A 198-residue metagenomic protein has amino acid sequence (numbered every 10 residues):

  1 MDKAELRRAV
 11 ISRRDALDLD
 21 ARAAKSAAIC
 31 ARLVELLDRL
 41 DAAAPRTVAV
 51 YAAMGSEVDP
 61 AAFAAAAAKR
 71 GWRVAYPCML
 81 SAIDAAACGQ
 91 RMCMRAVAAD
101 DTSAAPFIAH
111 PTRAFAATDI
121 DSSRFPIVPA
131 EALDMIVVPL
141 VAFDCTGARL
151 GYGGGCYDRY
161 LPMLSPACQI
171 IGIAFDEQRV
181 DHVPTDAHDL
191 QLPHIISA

Functional and structural regions predicted by a protein language model:
M1-A132: N-terminal active-site beta-alpha-beta segment that forms phosphate/nucleotide-binding and substrate-recognition loops
M1-E5, L19, D121-I127, E131-I136 (+2 more regions): Surface-exposed, charge/polar-rich loops and edge strands
Y51, P139, A198: Conserved residues at the C-terminal ends of beta-strands
M54-S56, V141-C145: Short glycine-rich anion-binding loops that position phosphate/pyrophosphate groups of nucleotides and phosphorylated
